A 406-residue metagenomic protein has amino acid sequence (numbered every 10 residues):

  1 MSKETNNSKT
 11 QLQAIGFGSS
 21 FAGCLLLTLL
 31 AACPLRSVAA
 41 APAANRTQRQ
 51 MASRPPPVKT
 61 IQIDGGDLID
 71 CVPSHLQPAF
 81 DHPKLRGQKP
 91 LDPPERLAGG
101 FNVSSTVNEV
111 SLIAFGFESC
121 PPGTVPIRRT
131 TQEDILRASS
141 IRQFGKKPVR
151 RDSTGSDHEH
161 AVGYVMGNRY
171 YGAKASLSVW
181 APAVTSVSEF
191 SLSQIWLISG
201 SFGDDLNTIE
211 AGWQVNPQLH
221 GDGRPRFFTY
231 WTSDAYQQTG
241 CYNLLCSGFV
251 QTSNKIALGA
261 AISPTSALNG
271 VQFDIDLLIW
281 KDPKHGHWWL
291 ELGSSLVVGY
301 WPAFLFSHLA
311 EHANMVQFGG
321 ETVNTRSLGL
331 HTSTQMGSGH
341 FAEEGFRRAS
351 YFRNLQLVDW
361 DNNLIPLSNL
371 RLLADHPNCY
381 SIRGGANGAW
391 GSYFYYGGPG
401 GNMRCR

Functional and structural regions predicted by a protein language model:
S2-R406: Exposed, interaction-prone regions of secreted/extracellular proteins
